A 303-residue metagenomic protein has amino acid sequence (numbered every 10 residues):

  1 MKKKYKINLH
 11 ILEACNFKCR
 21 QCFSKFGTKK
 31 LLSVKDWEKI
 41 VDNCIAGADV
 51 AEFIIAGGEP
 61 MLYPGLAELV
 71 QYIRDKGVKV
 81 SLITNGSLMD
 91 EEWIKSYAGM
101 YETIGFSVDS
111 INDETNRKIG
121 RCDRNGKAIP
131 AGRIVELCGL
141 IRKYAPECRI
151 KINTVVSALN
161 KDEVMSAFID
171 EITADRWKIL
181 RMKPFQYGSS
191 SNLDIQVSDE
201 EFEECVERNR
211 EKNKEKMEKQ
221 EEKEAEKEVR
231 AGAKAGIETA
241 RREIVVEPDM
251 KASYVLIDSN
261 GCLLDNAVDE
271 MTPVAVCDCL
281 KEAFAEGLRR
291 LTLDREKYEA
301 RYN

Functional and structural regions predicted by a protein language model:
M1-F26, P248, A252-L256, G261 (+3 more regions): N-terminal pre-core extensions flanking Radical SAM catalytic domains
M1-S81, L88-K95: Conserved alpha-helical substructure of the radical SAM core
Y5-L9, F53, V80-L82, I104-F106 (+2 more regions): Hydrophobic faces of well-ordered beta-strands that scaffold small-molecule active sites in alpha/beta enzyme cores
D49-V50, Y101, E147, A174: A structural motif
G58-P60, N85-S87, D109-I111, V155-S157 (+1 more regions): Active-site beta-loop-alpha junctions enriched in small/polar residues
R74, A98, R142: Anion (oxyanion) recognition and catalysis
E92-I111, F168-I179: Structural recognition of alpha->loop->beta junctions
D113-G287: Radical SAM enzyme [4Fe-4S]-AdoMet core and its adjacent flexible, acidic and glycine-rich loops/tails across
